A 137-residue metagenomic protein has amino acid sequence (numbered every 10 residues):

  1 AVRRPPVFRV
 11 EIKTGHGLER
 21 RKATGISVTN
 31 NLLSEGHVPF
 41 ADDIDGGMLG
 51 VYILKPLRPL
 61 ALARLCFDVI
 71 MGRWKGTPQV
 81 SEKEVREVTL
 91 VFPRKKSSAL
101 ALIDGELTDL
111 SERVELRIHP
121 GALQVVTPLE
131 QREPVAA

Functional and structural regions predicted by a protein language model:
A1-A137: Long C-terminal subdomains/extensions of small-metabolite kinases
